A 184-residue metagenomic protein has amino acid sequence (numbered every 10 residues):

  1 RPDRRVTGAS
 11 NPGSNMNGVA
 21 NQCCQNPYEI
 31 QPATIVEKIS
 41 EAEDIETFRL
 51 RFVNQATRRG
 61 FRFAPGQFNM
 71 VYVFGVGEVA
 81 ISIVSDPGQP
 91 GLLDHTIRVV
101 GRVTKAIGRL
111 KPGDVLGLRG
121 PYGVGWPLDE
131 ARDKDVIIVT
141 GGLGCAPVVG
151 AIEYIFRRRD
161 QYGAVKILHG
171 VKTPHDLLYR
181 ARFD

Functional and structural regions predicted by a protein language model:
R1-D3, M16: Accessible peptide chain termini
D3, A9, R102-D184: FNR/FR-type flavoprotein reductase catalytic core
N11, L50-R59, P90-I97, W126-L128 (+1 more regions): Charged, low-complexity, helix/coiled-coil-prone segments
V19-D114, V171-T173: Ferredoxin-reductase
